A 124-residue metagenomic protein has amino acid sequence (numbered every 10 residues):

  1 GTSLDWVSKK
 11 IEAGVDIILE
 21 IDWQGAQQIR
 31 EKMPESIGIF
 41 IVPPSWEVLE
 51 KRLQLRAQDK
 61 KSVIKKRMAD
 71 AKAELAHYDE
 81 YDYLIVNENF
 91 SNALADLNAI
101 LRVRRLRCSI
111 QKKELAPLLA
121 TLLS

Functional and structural regions predicted by a protein language model:
T2-Q58, L75: ATP-dependent NMP and nucleoside kinases share a basic, alpha-helical "lid"
I18, A71, I85: Residue-level signature of catalytic and energy-coupling elements of molecular machines, predominantly ATP/GTP-dependent
Q27, E50, K65, S91-L94: Generic structural signal for individual residues within well-ordered alpha-helical segments across diverse proteins
L55-Q58, A76-S124: NTP-dependent small-molecule kinase module
K61-A69: Glycine-rich S-adenosyl-L-methionine
